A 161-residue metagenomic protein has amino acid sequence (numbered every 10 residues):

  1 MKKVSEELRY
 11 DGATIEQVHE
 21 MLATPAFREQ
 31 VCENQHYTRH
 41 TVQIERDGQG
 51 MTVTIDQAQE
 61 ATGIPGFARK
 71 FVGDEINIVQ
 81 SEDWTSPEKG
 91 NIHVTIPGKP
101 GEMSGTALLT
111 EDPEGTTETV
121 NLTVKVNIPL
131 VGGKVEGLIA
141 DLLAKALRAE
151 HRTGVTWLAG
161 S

Functional and structural regions predicted by a protein language model:
M1-A61: Hydrophobic ligand-binding cavity/cleft-lining segments
E6-L8, R39-Q43, N77-D83, S104-E111: Hydrophobic/aromatic beta-strand elements that line small-molecule binding cavities or substrate pockets in beta-rich
P25, E29, R69, I128-P129 (+1 more regions): Flexible, active-site-adjacent loop/turn segments at secondary-structure boundaries
Q35-H36, K70-I78, K99-T106: Amphipathic hydrophobic-ligand
T41-H93: Glycine-rich portal/gate segments that line the openings of hydrophobic small-molecule binding cavities
I44-G48, L108, A144-E150: Alpha-helix boundary/capping detector
T54, D83, N91-A140: Beta-strand/loop substructures that line and gate deep hydrophobic ligand-binding cavities in soluble
I76-S81, G132-S161: A conserved amphipathic terminal alpha-helix motif
